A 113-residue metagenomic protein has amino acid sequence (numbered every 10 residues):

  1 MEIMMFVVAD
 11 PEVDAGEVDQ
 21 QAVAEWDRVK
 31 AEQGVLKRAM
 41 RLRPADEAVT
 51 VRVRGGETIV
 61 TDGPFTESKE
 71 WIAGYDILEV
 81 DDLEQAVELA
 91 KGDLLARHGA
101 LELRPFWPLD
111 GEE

Functional and structural regions predicted by a protein language model:
M1-E113: Conserved, structured core segments of small domains
